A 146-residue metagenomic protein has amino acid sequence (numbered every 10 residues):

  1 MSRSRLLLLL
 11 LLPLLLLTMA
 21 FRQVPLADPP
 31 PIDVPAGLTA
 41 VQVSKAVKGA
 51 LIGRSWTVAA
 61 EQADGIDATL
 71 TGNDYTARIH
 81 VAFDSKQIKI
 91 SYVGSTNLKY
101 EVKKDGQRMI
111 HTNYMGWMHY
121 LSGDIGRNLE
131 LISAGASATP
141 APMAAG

Functional and structural regions predicted by a protein language model:
M1-L9: Bacterial N-terminal signal peptides that target proteins for export
L9-T18: Bacterial N-terminal signal peptides
R22-A145: Ser/Thr-rich, low-complexity intrinsically disordered terminal regions
